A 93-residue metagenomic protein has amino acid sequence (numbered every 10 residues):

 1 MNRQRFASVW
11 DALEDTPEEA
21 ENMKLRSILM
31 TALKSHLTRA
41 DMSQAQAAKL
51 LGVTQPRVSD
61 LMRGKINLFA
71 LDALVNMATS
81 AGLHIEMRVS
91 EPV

Functional and structural regions predicted by a protein language model:
M1-T31: N-terminal flexible/basic segments that precede or flank functional cores
L33, Q44, L74: Generic structural marker for isolated residues within well-ordered, non-membrane alpha-helices of soluble domains
L37-R39: Short amphipathic helical patch at the helix-1/turn junction of helix-turn-helix
D41-R57: Short alpha-helical DNA-recognition segment
M62: DNA major-groove recognition helix of helix-turn-helix
L71-M87: DNA major-groove recognition helix of helix-turn-helix/homeodomain DNA-binding modules
E91-V93: Short, charged, intrinsically disordered terminal tails
